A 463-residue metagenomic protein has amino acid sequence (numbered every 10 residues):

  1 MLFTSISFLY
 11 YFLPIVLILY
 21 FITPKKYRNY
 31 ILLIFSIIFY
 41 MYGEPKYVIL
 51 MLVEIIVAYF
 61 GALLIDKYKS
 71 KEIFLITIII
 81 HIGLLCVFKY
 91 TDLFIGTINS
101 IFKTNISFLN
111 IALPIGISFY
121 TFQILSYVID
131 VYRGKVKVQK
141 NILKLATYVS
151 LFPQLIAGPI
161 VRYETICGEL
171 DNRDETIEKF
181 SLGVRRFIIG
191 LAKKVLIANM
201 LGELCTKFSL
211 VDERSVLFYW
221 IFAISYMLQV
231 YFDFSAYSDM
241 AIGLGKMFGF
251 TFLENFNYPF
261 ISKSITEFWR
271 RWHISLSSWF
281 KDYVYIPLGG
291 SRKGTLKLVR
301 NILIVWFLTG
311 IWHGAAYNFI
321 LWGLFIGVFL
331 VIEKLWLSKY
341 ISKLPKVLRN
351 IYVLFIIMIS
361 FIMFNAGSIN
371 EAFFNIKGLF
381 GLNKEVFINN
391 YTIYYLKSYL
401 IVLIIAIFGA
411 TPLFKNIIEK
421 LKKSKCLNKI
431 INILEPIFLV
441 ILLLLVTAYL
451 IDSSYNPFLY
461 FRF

Functional and structural regions predicted by a protein language model:
M1-R462: Membrane-embedded transmembrane alpha-helical bundles that form the catalytic cores of multi-pass lipid-modifying
